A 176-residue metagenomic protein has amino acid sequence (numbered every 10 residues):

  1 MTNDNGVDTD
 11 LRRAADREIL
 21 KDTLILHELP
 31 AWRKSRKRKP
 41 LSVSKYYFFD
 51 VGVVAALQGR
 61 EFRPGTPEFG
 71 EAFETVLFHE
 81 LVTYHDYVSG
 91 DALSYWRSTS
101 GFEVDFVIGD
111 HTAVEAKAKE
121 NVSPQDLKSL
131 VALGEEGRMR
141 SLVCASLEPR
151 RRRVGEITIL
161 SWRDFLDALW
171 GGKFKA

Functional and structural regions predicted by a protein language model:
M1-T112: Accessory nucleic acid-recognition modules appended to NTPase machines
R97, C144-S146: Short beta-strand/turn micro-motifs composed of small residues that flank or help shape donor/cofactor-binding pockets
E103-V104, V122-Q125, R150-V154: Short active-site-adjacent structural elements
G109-V122: Active-site ExK catalytic segment of metal-dependent nucleases
A113, V143-C144: Structural beta-sheet core signal
A118, S146-L147: Short secondary-structure boundary segments
P124-R138, L142: Short, charged, amphipathic alpha-helix that recurs within catalytic cores of restriction-modification and other
P149-A176: Domain-level recognition of nuclease-like catalytic cores that cleave nucleotide substrates
